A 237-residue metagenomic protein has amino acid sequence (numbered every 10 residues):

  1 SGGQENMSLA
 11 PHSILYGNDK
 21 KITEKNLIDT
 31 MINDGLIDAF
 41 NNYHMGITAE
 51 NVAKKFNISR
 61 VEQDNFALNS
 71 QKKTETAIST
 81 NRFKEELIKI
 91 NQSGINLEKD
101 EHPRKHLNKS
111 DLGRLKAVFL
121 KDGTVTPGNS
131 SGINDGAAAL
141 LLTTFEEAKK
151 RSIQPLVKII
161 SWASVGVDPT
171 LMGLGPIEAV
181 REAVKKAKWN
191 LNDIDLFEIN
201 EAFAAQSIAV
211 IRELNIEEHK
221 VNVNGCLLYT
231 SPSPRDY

Functional and structural regions predicted by a protein language model:
S1-K20, L87-K99, T170-L171, L191-E213: Conserved beta-ketoacyl condensing-enzyme motif
S1-Q4, D64-N69, L87-Q92, I153-S164 (+2 more regions): Beta-strand segments within the central parallel beta-sheet cores of soluble alpha/beta enzyme folds
G2-N51: Flexible glycine-/small-residue-enriched beta->alpha junction loops that bind anionic phosphate/pyrophosphate groups
I14, V61-K150, S161, E213-K220: N-terminal extracellular/periplasmic Venus flytrap/periplasmic-binding protein-like
M45-V52, L68-K73, L142-E146, G173-A187 (+1 more regions): Short, well-ordered amphipathic alpha-helical segments that serve as non-catalytic structural scaffolds within diverse
E146-N192: Glycine- and Gly-Pro-enriched alpha-helical subdomains that act as flexible, kink-prone "lid/hinge" or packing modules
S207-L228: Glycine- and aromatic-enriched membrane alpha-helices
Y229-Y237: Single conserved hydrophobic/aromatic residue that forms the stacking wall/gate of nucleotide- or nucleobase-binding
